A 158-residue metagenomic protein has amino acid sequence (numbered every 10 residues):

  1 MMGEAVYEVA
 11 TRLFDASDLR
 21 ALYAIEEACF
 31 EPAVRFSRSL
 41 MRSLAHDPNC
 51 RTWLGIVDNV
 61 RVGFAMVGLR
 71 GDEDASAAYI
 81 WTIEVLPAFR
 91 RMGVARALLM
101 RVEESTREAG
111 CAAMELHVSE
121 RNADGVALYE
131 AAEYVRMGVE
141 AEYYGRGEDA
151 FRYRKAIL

Functional and structural regions predicted by a protein language model:
M1-E4, E142, R146-L158: Terminal substrate-recognition subdomain of acyl/acetyltransferases
G3-A88, R96-R101, S105, A109 (+1 more regions): Acetyl-CoA-dependent GNAT
D72, E140-E142: Short, Lys/Arg-rich nucleic-acid/phosphate-binding segment
L86-M92, E120-R121: Active-site acidic-Proline motif in GNAT/NAT acetyltransferases
L99, T106-H117, L128, E140: Conserved GNAT acetyl-CoA-binding A-motif
L116-V126, E142-G147: Conserved beta-strand-loop-alpha-helix junction that forms the acyl-donor binding cleft
Y129, Y134: Conserved active-site tyrosine of GNAT-family acetyltransferases
